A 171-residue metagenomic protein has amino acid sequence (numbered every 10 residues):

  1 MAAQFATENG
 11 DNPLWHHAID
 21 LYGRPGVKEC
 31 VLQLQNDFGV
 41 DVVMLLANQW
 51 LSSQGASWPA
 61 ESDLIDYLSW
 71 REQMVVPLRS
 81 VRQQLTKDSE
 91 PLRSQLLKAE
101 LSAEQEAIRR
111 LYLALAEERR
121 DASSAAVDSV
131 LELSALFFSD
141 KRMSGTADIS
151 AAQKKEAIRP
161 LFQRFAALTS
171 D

Functional and structural regions predicted by a protein language model:
M1-R24, Q73-S80, S102: An acidic intrinsically disordered interaction segment
Q4, E8, H17, Q33-D37 (+4 more regions): Short, charged/polar micro-motifs that form catalytic or ligand-binding hotspots
N9, L32-V43, S89, A152-E156: Structural motif
L14-N36, A116: Short amphipathic alpha-helical segments and their helix-coil junctions
G26-S69: N-terminal interaction modules that seed assembly of large macromolecular complexes
L32, N48, R82-Q83, Y112-A116: Amphipathic alpha-helical segments within well-ordered protein domains
W58-A99, E104-E106, R110: Long, charge-dense
K87-D171: A charged, amphipathic interaction segment
